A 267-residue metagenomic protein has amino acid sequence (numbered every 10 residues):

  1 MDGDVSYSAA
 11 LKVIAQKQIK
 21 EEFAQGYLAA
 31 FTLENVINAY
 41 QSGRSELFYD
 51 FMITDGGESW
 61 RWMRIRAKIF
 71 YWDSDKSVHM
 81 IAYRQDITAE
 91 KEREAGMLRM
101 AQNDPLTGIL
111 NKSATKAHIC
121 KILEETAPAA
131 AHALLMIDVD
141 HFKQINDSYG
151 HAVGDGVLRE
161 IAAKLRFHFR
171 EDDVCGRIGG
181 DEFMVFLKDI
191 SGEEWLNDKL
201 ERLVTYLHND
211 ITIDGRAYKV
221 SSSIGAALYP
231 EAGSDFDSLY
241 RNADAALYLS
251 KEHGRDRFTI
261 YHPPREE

Functional and structural regions predicted by a protein language model:
M1-I19: PAS-family sensory domain signal
K20, L98-Q102, L110-A133, D140-R170 (+4 more regions): Conserved long alpha-helical elements within nucleotide-processing catalytic cores of c-di-GMP signaling and class III
G26-A67, V78, A217: Per-ARNT-Sim (PAS) sensory domains and their PAS-associated C-terminal
V36, F167-D172, V204-A217, L249: Short catalytic/binding micro-motifs of nucleotide second-messenger systems
D55-G57, R66-D73, Y83, D189 (+1 more regions): PAS-family sensory domains and close relatives that share small-molecule sensor folds
W62-P105, S113-L123, D173-V174: Signal-transducing coiled-coil linker helices
E90-R93, F142, E193, F258: Sensory-module boundary signal marking interfaces of small helical input modules and downstream signaling cores
C175, R216-A217, S223-E231, S238-H253 (+1 more regions): Cyclic nucleotide signaling catalytic output domains
